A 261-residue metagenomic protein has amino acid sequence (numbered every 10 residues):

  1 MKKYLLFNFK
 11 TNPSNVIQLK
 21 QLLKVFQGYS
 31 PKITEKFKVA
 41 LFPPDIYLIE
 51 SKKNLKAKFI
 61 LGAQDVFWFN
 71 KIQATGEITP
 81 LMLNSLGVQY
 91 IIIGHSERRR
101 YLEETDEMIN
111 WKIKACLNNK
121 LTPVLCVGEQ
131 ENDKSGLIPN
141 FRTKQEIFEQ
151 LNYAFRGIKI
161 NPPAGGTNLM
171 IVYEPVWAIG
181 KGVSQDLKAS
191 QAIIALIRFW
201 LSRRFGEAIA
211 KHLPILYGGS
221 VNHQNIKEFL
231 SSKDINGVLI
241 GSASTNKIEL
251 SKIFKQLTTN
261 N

Functional and structural regions predicted by a protein language model:
M1-N161, G166-N261: Active-site loop-to-helix "anion-binding N-cap" substructures in soluble metabolic enzymes
